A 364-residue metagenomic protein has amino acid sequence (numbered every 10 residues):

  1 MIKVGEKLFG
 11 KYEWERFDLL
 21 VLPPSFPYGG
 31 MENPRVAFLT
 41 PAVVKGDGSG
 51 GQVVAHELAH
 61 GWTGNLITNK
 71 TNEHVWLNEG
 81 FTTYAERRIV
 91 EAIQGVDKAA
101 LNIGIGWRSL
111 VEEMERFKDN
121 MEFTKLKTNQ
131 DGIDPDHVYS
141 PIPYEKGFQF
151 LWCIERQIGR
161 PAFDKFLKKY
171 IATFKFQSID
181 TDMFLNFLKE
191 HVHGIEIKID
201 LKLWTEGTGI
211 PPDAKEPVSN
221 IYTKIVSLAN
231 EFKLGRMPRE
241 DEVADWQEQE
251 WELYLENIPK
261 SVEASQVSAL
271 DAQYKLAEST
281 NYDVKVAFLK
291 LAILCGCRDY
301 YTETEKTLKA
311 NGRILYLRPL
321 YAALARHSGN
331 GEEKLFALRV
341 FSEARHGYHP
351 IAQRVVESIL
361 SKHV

Functional and structural regions predicted by a protein language model:
M1-F232: Hydrophobic alpha-helical and helix-loop surface patches within well-folded domains that function as non-catalytic
S140-P141, K146, F174-D180, V192-V364: Long, ordered, helix-rich scaffold segments
